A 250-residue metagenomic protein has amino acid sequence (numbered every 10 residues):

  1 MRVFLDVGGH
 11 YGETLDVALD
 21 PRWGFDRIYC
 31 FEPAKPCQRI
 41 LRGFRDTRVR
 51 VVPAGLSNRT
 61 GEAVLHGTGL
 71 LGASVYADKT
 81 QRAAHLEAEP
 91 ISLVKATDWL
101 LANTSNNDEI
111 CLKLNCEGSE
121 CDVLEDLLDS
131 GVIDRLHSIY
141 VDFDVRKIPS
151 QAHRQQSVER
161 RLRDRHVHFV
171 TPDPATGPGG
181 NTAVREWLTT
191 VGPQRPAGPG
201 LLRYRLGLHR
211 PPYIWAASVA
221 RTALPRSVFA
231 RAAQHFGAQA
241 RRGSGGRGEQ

Functional and structural regions predicted by a protein language model:
M1-Q250: Phosphate/nucleotide-binding beta-alpha loop and adjacent structural elements of enzyme active sites
